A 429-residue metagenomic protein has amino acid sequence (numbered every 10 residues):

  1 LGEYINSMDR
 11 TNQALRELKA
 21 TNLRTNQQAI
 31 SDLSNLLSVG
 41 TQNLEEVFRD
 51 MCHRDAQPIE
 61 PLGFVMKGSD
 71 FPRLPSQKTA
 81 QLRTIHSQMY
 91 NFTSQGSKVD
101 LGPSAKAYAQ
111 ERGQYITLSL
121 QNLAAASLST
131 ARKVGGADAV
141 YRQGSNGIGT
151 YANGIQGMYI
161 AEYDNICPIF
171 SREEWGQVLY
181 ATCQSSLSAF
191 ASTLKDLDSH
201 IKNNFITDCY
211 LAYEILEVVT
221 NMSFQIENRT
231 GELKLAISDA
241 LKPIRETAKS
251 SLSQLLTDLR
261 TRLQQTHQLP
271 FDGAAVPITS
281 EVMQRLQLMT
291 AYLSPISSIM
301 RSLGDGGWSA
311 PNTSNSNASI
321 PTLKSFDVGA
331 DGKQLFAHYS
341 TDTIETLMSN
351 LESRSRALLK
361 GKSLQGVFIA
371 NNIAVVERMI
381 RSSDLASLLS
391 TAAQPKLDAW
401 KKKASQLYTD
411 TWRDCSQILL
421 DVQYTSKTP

Functional and structural regions predicted by a protein language model:
L1-P429: Long alpha-helical rod scaffolds of large eukaryotic non-enzymatic complex subunits
